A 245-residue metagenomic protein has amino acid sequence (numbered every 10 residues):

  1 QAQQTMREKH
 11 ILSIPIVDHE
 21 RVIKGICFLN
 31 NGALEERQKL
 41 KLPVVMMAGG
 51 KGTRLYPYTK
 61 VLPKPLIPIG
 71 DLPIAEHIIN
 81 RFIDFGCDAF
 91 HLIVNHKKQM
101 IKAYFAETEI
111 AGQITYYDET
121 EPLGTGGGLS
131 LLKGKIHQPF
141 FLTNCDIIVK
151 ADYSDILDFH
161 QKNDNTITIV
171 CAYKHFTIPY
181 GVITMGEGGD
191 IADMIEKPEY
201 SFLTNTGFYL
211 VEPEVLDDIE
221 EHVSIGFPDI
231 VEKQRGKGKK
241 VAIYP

Functional and structural regions predicted by a protein language model:
Q1-H10, V17-D18: The conserved cystathionine-beta-synthase
I11, L40, L72-C145, K150 (+3 more regions): Conserved N-terminal catalytic core of the sugar/cofactor nucleotidyltransferase
I11-P15, V22-R37: Short beta->alpha transition motifs characteristic of CBS
C27, H96, T143, L210-V211: A conserved hydrophobic position in a structured secondary element of the catalytic/binding core that shapes
F28-I67: N-terminal nucleotide-binding beta1-loop-alpha1 segment
F140-F141, I148, S154-Q161, K174-T177 (+1 more regions): Catalytic-core segments of class I nucleotidyltransferases/pyrophosphorylases that form NMP-activated intermediates
N163-Y173: A short, conserved acidic/glycine-rich loop-to-beta-strand motif that forms the donor nucleotide-sugar/metal
